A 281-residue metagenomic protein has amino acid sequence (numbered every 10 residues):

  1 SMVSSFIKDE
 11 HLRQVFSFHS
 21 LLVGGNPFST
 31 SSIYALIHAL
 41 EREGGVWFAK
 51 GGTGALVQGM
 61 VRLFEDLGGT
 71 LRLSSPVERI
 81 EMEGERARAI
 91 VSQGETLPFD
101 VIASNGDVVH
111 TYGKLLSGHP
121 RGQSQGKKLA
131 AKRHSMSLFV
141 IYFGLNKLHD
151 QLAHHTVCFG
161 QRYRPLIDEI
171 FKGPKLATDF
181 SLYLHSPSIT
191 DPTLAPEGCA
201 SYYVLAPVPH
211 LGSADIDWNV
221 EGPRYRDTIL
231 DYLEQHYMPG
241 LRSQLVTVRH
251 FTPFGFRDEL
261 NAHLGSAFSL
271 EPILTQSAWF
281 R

Functional and structural regions predicted by a protein language model:
S1-V57: Conserved redox-cofactor binding core of oxidoreductases
S5-E10, E65-L71, E83, Q151 (+1 more regions): Surface-exposed helix-capping loop/turn segments at secondary-structure junctions
D9-V23, A177-H185, P239-R281: A glycine-rich dinucleotide-binding beta-alpha-beta segment and adjacent secondary-structure elements that constitute
L36-Q93: Helical element adjacent to the flavin cofactor pocket in flavoenzyme catalytic cores
E78-P196: Mid-domain catalytic core of redox enzymes that form a hydrophobic substrate pocket/lid adjacent to a catalytic redox
N146-R257: C-terminal segments that line or cap access tunnels to active or ligand-binding sites in enzymes and enzyme-associated
